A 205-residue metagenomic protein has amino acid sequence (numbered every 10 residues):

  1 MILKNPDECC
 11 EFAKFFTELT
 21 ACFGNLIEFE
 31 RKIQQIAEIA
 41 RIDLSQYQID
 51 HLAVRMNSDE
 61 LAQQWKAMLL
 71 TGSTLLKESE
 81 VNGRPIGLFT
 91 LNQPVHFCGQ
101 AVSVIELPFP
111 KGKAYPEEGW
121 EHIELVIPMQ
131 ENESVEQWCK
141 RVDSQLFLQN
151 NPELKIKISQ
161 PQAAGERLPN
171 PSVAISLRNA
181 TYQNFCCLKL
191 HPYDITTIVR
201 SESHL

Functional and structural regions predicted by a protein language model:
I2-D50, V54-L205: Glyoxalase I/VOC metalloenzyme domain signal
